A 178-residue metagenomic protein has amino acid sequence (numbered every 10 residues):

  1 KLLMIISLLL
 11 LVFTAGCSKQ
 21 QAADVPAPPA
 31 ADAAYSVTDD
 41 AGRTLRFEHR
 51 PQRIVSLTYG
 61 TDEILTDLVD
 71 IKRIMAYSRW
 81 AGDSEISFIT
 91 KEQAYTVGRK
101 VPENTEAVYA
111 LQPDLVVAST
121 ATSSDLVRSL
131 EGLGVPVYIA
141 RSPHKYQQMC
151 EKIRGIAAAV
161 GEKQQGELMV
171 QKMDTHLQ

Functional and structural regions predicted by a protein language model:
M4-T14: Bacterial N-terminal signal peptides
G16-D62, Q164-Q178: Bacterial Sec-exported substrate-binding components of ABC uptake systems
A41, H49-P51, S78-A81, T122 (+1 more regions): A mature extracytoplasmic/lumenal domain signature
T44, D125-Q178: Extracytoplasmic substrate-binding proteins
F47-E48, V69, Y109-A110, L130-L133: Extracellular/periplasmic catalytic domains that process cell-envelope and extracellular macromolecules
R53-L111, L115-T120: A short, structured surface patch at a secondary-structure boundary
